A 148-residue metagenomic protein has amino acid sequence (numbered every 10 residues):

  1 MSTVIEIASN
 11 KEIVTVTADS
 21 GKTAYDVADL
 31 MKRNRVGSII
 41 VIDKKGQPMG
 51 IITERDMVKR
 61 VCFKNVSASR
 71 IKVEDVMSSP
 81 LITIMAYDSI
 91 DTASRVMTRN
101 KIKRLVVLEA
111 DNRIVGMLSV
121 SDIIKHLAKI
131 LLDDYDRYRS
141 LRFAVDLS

Functional and structural regions predicted by a protein language model:
M1-I13, T53-T83, S89-T98, S119-S148: Tandem CBS (Bateman) regulatory domains
S2-G21, D43-Q47, E109-D111: Short, charged helix-to-loop "capping" segments that act as catalytic/coupling loops
T17-R35, I42, I84-K101, L108 (+1 more regions): The conserved cystathionine-beta-synthase
M31-N34, I39-R55, M97, L105-S121: A glycine-centered beta-loop-beta connector
